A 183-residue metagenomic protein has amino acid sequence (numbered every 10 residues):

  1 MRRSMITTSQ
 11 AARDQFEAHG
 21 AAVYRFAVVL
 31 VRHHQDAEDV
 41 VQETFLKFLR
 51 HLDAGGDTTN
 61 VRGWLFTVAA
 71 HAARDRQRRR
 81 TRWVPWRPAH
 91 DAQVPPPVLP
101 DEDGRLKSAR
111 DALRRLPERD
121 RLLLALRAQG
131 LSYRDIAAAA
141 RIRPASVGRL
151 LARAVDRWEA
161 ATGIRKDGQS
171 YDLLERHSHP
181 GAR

Functional and structural regions predicted by a protein language model:
M1-R25, Q35-E38, L49: A short, charge-rich alpha-helical start-of-domain segment used by transcription regulators
G20, Y24, F45, P117 (+2 more regions): C-terminal flanking helix
R25, D39-L46, R50, T59-H71: Structural recognition of an alpha-helix C-terminal capping motif at a helix-to-coil junction
T44, V68, L123-L124, I136-A137 (+1 more regions): Hydrophobic positions on the alpha-helical face of helix-turn-helix-like DNA-binding modules
D53-G56, T67-P88, E102: Arg/Lys-rich amphipathic alpha helix in sigma70-family domain 2
A70, A140-G168: DNA-recognition helix of helix-turn-helix
W83-L106, S132, L173-H179: Internal acidic/polar
L116-D135: Short amphipathic alpha helix immediately N-terminal
